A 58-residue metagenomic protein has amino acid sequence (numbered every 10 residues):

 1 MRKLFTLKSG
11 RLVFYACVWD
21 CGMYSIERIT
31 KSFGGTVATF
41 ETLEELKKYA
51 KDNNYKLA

Functional and structural regions predicted by a protein language model:
M1-T6: Short, hydrophobic/aromatic-rich segments at coil-to-beta transitions
K8-G35: Short aromatic-glycine-(Arg/Gly/Cys) micro-motifs in beta-strand/loop hairpins
S25-L57: A short, charged, amphipathic alpha-helix used as a generic interaction element across diverse proteins
